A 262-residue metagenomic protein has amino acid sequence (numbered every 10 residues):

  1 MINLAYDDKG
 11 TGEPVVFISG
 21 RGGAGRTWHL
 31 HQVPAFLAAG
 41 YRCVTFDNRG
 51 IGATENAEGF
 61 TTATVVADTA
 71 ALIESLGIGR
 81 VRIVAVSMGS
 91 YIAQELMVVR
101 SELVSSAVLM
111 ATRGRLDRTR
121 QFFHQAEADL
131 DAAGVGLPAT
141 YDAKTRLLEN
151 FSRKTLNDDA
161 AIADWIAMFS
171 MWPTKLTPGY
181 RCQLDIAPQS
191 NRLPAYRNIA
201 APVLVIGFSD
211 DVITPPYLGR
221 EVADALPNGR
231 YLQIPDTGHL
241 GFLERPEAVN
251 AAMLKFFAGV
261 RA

Functional and structural regions predicted by a protein language model:
I2-E55: Conserved HGGG/HGGXW glycine-rich cap/lid loop of the alpha/beta-hydrolase fold
A38, V44-V84: Active-site loop/oxyanion-hole signature of alpha/beta-hydrolase fold enzymes
A85, G89, A93: Gly/Ala-rich beta-loop-alpha elbow adjacent to hydrolase catalytic centers
V98, S105-V135: Flexible "cap/lid" loop of the alpha/beta hydrolase fold
R118, T140-S190, P194-A195: Conserved alpha/beta-hydrolase catalytic His-Asp/Glu region
I199, V205-G207: Short beta-strand/loop motif that positions the catalytic acidic residue of the alpha/beta-hydrolase fold
D210-T214: Acidic catalytic loop of the alpha/beta-hydrolase fold
G229-A262: Catalytic active-site module of serine/aspartate enzymes centered on a nucleophile-bearing elbow/loop
